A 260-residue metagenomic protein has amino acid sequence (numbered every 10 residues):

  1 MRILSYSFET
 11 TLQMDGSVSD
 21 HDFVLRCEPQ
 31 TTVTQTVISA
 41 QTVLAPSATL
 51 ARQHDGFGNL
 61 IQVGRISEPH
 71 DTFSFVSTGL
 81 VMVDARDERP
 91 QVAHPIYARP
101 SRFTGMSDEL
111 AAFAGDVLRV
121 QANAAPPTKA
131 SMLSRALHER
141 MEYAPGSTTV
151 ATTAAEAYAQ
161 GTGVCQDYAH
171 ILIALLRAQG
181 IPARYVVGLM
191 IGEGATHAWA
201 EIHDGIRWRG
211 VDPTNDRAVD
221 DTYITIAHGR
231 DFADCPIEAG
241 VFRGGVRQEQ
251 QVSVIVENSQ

Functional and structural regions predicted by a protein language model:
M1, L25-Q35, A40-T42, D216-V246 (+2 more regions): Glycine-rich, small/acidic residue-mixed loop/short-helix segments
M1-D84: Intrinsically disordered, low-complexity N-terminal segments that are enriched in acidic
R2-F8, H21-F23, Q179-I181, T196-A198 (+2 more regions): Structural beta-strand/beta-sheet cores of well-ordered domains, especially the beta-sheet scaffolds that support
M14-G16, R119-A122, R207: A generic structural motif
S17-H21, T34, D84-E88, R209-V211 (+2 more regions): Intrinsically disordered, low-complexity acidic/polar segments
P46-A51, A98-R99, A218-I226: Short, surface-exposed linear segments at secondary-structure transitions and domain or protein termini
V83-A85, R89-G163, I171, F232 (+1 more regions): Secondary-structure boundary elements
D167-G244: Hydrophobic/aromatic-rich core segments of domains that either
